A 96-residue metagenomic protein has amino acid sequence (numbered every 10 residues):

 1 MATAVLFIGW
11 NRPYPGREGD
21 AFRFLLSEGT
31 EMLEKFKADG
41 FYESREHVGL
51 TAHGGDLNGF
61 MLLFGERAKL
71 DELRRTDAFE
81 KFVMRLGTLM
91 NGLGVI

Functional and structural regions predicted by a protein language model:
M1-L57, G65-R75, V95-I96: Short S/T/G/P-rich N-terminal loop/turn motif that feeds into the first structured element of a domain
K81-I96: Conserved short beta-strand edge segments in small beta-sheet-based binding/regulatory domains
